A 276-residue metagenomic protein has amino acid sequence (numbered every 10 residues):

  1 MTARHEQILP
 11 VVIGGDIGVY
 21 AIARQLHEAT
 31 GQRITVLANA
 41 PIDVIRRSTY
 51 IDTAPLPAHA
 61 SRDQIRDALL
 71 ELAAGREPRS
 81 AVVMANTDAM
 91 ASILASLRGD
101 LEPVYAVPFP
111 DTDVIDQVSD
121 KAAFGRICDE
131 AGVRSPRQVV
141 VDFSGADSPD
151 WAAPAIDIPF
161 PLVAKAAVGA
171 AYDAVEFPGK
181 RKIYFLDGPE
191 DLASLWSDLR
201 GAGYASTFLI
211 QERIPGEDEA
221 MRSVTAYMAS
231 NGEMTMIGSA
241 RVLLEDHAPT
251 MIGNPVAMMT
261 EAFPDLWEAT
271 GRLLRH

Functional and structural regions predicted by a protein language model:
M1-P110, G145-D150: ATP-binding N-terminal substructure of ATP-dependent carboxylate-amine bond-forming enzymes
V44-R46, A171-V175, L244-P249: Short acidic/His/Gly/Ser-rich catalytic and metal-binding motifs that mark active-site loops of diverse hydrolases
N86-D88, A167, R213, A240: Short, well-ordered beta-to-alpha junction loops that form the rim of enzyme active sites and present histidine/acidic
A95-S96, V175-E176, R222: Short acidic, glycine/serine/threonine-rich loops at helix termini
P108-S119: A short, structured active-site edge motif that brings together acidic residues
Q117-L209, S230-N231: Active-site nucleotide/adenylate-binding loops and adjacent lid/helix of ATP-dependent enzymes
K180-E190, S194, E212-H276: ATP-dependent carboxylate/phosphate-activation module, predominantly the ATP-grasp catalytic core and closely related
